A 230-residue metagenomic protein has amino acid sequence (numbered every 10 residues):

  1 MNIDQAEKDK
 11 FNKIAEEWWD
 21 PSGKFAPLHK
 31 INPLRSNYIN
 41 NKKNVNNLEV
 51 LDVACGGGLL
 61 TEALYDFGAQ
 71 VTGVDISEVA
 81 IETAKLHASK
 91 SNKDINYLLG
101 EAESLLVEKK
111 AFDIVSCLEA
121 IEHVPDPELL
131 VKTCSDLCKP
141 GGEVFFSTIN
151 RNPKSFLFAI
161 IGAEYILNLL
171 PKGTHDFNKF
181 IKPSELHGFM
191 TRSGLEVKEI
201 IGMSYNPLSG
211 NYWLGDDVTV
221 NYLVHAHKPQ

Functional and structural regions predicted by a protein language model:
M1-W19: N-terminal, positively charged/glycine-rich alpha-helical extensions of SAM-dependent methyltransferases
H29-N47: Conserved alpha-helix/loop element of class I SAM-dependent methyltransferases that forms part of the SAM/SAH-binding
L48-G56: Conserved class I S-adenosyl-L-methionine
L59-S104: Class I SAM-dependent methyltransferase SAM/SAH-binding core
S116: A conserved beta-strand element that flanks and buttresses the S-adenosyl-L-methionine
E128-P140: A short glycine-rich, Lys/Arg-flanked "PGG" loop and its adjoining helix->strand segment in the class I
F145-L167: Conserved class I S-adenosyl-L-methionine
N168-E185: Acceptor-substrate binding/catalytic loop of class I
